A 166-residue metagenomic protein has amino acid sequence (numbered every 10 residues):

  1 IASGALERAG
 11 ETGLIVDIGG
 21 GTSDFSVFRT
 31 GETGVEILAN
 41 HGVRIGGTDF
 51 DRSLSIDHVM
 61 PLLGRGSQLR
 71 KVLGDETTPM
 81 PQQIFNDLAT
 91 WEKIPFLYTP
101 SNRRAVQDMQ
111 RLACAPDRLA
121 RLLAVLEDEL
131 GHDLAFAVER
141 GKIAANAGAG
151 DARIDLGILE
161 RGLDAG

Functional and structural regions predicted by a protein language model:
I1-V16: Conserved phosphate-binding catalytic cores of ATP/NTP-utilizing and phosphoryl-transfer enzymes
G20-G21: Short, glycine/acidic-enriched loop or turn micro-motifs at the edges of active sites
D24-F28: Short beta-strand scaffold segments in enzyme catalytic cores
R29-E160: Phosphate-binding glycine-rich/basic clefts of nucleotide- and phosphate-handling proteins, predominantly
R161-G166: Gly-rich Lys/Arg/Thr-decorated short loops/hinges at beta-loop-alpha junctions or inter-strand turns that position
